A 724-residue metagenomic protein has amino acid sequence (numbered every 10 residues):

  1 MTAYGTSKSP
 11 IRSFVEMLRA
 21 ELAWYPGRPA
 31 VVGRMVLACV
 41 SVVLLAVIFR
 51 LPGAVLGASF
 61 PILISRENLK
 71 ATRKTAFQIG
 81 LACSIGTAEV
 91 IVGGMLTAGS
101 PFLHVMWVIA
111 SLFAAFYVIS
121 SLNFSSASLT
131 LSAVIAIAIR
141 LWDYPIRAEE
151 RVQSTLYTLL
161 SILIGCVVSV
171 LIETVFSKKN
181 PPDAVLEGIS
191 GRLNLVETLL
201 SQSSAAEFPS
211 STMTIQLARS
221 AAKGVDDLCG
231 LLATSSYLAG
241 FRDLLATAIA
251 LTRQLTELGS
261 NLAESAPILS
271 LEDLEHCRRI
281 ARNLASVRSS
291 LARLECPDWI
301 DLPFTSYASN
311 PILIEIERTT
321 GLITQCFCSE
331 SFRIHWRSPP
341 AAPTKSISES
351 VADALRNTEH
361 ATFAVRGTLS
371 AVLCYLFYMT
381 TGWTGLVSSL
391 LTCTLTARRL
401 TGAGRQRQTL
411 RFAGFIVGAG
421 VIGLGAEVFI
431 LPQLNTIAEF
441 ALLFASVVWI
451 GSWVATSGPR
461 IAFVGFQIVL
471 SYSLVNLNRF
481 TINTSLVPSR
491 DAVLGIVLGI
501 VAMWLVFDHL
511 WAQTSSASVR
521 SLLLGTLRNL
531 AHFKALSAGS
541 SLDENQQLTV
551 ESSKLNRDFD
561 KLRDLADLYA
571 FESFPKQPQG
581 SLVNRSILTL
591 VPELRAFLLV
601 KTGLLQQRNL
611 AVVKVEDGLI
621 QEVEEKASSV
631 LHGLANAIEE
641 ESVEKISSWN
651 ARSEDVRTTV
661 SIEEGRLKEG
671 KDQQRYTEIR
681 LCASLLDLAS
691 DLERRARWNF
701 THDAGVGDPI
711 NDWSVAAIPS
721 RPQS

Functional and structural regions predicted by a protein language model:
M1-A233, Y237-F241, I312-I316, G321-F574 (+2 more regions): A transmembrane helix-and-boundary motif of multi-pass membrane transporters/channels
G188-S210, L244-I347, L590-Q723: Soluble C-terminal extramembrane regulatory/interaction domains of multi-pass membrane proteins
W511, D567-S586, L590, L604 (+1 more regions): Extended, charge-rich low-complexity regions and/or helical-solenoid scaffolds
